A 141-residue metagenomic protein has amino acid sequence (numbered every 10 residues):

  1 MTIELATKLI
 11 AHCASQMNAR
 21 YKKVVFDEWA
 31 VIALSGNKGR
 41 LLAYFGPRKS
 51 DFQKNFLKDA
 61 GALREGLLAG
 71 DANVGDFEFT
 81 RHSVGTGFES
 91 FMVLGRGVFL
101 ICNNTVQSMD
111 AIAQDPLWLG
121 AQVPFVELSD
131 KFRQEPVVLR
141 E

Functional and structural regions predicted by a protein language model:
M1-E4, L57-A60, L119-L128: An N-terminal domain-start capping segment
I3-Q16, L42-G87: A charged amphipathic helix-loop-strand protein-protein interaction module that recurs in cytosolic assemblies
L9-R20, V24, L119-P124, L128: Generic non-transmembrane alpha-helical segments
A19-G39: Short N-terminal helix-loop-first-beta-strand/juxtamembrane motif that initiates sensory/input modules
K23-A30, V74-R81, Q134-E141: Short glycine-rich, low-complexity/disordered patches
V31-I32, L41-F45, F91, F99-I101: Hydrophobic beta-strand residues in large extracellular and virion-surface proteins
G70-L117: Sensory/regulatory domains in signal-transduction proteins
V106-E141: Juxtadomain coupling helices with adjacent low-complexity linkers
